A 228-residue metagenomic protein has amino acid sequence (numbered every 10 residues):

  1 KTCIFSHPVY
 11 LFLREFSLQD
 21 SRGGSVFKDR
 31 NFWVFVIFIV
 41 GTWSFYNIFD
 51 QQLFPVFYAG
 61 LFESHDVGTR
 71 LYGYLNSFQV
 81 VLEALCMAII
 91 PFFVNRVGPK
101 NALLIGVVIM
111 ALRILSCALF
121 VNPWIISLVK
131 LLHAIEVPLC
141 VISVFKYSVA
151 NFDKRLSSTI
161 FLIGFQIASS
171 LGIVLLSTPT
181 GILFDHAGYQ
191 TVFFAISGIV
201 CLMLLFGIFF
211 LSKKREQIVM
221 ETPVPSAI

Functional and structural regions predicted by a protein language model:
D29-D50, L131-I135, Q166: Pair of pore-lining "gating" transmembrane helices in MFS-fold secondary transporters
F49-Y72: Short amphipathic helix-loop junctions that connect adjacent transmembrane helices in Major Facilitator Superfamily/SLC
Y58, F93-V94, P179-G188: Interfacial helix-cap and linker-helix signal at transmembrane-aqueous boundaries of multi-pass secondary transporters
L85-P99, F184-D185: Helix-to-loop junctions at the C-terminal end of transmembrane segments in multipass secondary transporters
N101-S116, F194-S197: Structural signature of the two symmetry-related core transmembrane helices
L139-D153: Intracellular juxtamembrane helix-capping segments at the cytosolic ends of symmetry-related transmembrane helices
R155-H186: A late C-terminal transmembrane helix in Major Facilitator Superfamily
G181-C201: A membrane-interface helix-boundary motif in multi-pass transporters
